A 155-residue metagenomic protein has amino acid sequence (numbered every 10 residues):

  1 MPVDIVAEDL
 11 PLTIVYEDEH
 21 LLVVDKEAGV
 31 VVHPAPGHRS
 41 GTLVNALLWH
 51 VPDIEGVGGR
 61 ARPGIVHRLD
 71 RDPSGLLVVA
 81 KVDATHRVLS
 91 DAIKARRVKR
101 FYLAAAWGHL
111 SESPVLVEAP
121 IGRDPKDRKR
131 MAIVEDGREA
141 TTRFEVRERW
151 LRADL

Functional and structural regions predicted by a protein language model:
M1-L155: RNA pseudouridine synthases
